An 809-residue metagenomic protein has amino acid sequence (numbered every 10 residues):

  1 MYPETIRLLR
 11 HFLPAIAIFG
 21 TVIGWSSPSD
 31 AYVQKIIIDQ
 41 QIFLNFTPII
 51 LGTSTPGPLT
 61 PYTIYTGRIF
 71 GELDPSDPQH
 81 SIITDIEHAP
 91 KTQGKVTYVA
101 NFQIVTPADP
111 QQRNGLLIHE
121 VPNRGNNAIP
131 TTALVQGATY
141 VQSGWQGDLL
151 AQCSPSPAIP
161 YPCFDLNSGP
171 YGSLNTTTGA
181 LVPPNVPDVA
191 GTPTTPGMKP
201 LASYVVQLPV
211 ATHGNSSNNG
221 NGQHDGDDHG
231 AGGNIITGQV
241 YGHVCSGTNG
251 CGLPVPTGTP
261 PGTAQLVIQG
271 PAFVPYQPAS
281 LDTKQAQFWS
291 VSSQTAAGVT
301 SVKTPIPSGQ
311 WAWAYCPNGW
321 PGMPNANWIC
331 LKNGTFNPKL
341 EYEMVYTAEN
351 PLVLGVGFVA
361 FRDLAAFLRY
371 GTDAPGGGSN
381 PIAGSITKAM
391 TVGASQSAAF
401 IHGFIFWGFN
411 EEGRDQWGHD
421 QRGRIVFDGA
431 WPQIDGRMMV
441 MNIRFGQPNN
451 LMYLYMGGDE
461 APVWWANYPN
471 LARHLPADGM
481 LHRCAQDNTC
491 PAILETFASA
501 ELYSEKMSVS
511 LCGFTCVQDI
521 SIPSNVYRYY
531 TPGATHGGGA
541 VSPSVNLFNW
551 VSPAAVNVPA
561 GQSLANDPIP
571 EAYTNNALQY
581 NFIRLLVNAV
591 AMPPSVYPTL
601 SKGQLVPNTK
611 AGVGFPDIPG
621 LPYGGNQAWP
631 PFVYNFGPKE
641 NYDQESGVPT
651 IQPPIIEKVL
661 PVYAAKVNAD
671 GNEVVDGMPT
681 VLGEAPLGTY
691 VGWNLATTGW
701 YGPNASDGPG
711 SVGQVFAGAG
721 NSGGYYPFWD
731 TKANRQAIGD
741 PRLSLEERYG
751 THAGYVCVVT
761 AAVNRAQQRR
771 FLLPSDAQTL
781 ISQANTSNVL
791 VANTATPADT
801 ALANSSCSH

Functional and structural regions predicted by a protein language model:
Y2-A15: Bacterial N-terminal signal peptides that target proteins for export
F12-G24: Bacterial N-terminal signal peptides
W25-A31: Sec/Tat signal peptide C-region and signal peptidase I cleavage site
Y32-H809: C-terminal His-loop and adjacent cap/lid subdomain of alpha/beta-hydrolase
